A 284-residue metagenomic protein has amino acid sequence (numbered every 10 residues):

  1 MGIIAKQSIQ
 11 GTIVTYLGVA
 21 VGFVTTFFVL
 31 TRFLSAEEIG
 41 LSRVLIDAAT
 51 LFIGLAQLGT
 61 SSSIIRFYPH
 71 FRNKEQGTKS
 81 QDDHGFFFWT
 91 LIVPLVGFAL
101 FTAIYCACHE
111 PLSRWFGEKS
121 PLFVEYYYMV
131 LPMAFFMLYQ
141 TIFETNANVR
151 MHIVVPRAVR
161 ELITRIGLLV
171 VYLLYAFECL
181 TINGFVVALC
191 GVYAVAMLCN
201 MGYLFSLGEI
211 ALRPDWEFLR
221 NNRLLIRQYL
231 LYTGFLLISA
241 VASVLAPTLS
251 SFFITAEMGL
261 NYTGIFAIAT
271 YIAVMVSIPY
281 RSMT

Functional and structural regions predicted by a protein language model:
M1-I4, I182-L189, L198-P247: Interhelical loop/hinge segments that connect adjacent transmembrane helices in multipass membrane
I3-S62, T102-C106, M133, L231-L260 (+1 more regions): Signature of the first transmembrane helix
A5, F136-R160: Membrane-interface junctions at transmembrane-helix termini in multi-pass inner-membrane proteins
K6-V19, L45, Q57-S113, E125-Y128: Membrane-water interface segments that mark the loop-to-transmembrane alpha-helix transition
F27, Q57-K74, V149, A269 (+1 more regions): Helix-loop junctions and terminal segments of transmembrane helices in multi-pass membrane transport/translocation
A36-E37, H109-V130, L260: Interfacial segments at transmembrane-helix termini and the short loops linking adjacent helices
L51, A103, E118-F143, A194: Alpha-helical transmembrane segments of multi-pass membrane proteins
Y128, V159-E209, I265-T270: Hydrophobic alpha-helical transmembrane segments
